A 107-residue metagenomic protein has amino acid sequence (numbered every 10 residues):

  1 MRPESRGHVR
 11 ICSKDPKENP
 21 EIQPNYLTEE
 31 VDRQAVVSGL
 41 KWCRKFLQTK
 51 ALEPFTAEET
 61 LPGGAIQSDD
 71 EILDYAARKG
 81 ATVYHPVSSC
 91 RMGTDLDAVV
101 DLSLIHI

Functional and structural regions predicted by a protein language model:
M1-I105: FAD-dependent oxidoreductase catalytic-site/capping-region signature
